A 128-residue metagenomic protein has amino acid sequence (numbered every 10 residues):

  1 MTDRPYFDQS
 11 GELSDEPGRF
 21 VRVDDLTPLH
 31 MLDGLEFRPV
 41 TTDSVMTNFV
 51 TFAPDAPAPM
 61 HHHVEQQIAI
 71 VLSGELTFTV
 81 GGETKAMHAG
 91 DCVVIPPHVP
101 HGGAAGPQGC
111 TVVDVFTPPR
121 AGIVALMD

Functional and structural regions predicted by a protein language model:
M1-S44, A125-D128: A short, N-terminal "cap"/entry segment at the start of jelly-roll beta-barrel domains of the cupin/DSBH fold
M31-L32, D43, T47-H62: Conserved short histidine dyad/triad with adjacent acidic residue
T41, L72-S73, H88-A89: A cytosolic small-molecule/anion-sensing beta-strand core signal
M46, E75-T77, T84, P100 (+1 more regions): Structural motif
T51-A53, H62-F78: Short, conserved beta-strand element in jelly-roll/cupin
G82-P97: Short acidic-glycine-tyrosine-enriched beta hairpin
P97-G122: Ligand-binding loop in jelly-roll beta-barrel domains
